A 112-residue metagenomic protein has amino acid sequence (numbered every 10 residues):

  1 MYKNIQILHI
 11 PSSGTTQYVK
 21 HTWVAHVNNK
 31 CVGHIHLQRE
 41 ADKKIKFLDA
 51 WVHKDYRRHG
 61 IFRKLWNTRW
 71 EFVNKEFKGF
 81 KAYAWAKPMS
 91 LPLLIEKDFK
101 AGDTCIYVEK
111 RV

Functional and structural regions predicted by a protein language model:
M1-I10: Conserved N-terminal entry element of GNAT/NAT acetyltransferase domains
G14-Y18: Short loop/turn motifs at secondary-structure junctions and domain boundaries
V19-G33: Conserved beta-hairpin
L37-A41, K54: Short, low-complexity Ser/Thr-rich regulatory SLiMs
D49-R58: A short, internal acetyl-CoA/4′-phosphopantetheine-binding micro-motif in the GNAT/acyltransferase core
R58-E71: Conserved acetyl-CoA-binding loop-helix of GNAT-fold acetyltransferases
V73-A86: Conserved GNAT acetyl-CoA-binding A-motif
W85-I106: Conserved active-site alpha-helix within GNAT-family acetyltransferase domains
